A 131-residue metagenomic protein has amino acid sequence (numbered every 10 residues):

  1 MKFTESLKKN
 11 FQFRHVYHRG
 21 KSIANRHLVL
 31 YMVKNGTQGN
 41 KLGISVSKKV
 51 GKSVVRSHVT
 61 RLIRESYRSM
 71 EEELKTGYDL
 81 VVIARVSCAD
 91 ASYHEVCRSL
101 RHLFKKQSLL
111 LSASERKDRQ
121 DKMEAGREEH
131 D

Functional and structural regions predicted by a protein language model:
M1-D131: Positively charged, solvent-exposed patches that mediate nucleic-acid binding
